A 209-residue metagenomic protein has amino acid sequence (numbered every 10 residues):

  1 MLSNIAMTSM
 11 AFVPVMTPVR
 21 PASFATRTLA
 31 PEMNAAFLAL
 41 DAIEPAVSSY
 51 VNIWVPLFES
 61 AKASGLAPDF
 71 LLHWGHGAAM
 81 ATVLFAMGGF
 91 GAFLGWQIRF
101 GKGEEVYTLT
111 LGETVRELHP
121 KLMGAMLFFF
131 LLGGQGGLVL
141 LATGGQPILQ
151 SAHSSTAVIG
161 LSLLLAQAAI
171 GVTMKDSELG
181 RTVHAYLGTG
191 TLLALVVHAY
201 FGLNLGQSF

Functional and structural regions predicted by a protein language model:
M1-F24: N-terminal chloroplast transit peptides
A11, T28, M33-A35: Boundary at the C-terminal end of the N-terminal hydrophobic targeting segment
V13, T17-R20, A30, V55 (+1 more regions): Intrinsic-disorder/low-complexity coil detector
E32-F209: Membrane-embedded alpha-helical bundles that constitute the cytochrome b-like, heme-associated redox core of multi-pass
